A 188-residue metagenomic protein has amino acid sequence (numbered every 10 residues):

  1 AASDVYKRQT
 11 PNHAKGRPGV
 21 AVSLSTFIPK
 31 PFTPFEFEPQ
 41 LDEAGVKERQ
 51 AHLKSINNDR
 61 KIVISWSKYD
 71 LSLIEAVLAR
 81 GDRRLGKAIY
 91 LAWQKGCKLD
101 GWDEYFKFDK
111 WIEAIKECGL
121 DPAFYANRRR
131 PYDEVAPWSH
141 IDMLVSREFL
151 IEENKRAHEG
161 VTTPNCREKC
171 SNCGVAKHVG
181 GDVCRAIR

Functional and structural regions predicted by a protein language model:
A1-Y6: Short, small-residue-biased leader/transition segments that mark boundaries at the very start of proteins
K7-P18, S55-I62: Secondary-structure transition/capping motifs at alpha-helix termini and the adjoining loop/turn into the next element
H13, F32-T33, D182: Extended hydrophobic-aromatic, low-complexity segments
V20-T26: Extended hydrophobic secondary-structure segments that form protein cores and membrane-embedded regions
F27-E36: Conserved radical SAM core fold
E36-D42: Short glycine-enriched, charge-decorated loop/helix-capping segments at active-site entrances that position
E43-N58: Phosphate/diphosphate-binding loops
I56-R188: Radical SAM enzyme core and accessory elements
